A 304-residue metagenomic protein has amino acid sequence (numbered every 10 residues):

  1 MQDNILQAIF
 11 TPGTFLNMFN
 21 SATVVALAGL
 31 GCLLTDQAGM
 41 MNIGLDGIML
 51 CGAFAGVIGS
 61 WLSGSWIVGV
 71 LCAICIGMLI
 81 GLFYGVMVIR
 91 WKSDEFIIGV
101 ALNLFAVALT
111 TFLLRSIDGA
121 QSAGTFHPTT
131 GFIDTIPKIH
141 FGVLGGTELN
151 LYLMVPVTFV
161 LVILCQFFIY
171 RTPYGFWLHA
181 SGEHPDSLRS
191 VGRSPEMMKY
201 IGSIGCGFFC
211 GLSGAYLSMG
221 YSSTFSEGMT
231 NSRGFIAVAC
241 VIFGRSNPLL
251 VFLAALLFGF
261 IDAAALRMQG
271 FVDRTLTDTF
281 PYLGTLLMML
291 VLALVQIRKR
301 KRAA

Functional and structural regions predicted by a protein language model:
G13-L62, V70, C75, L79-F96 (+1 more regions): Single transmembrane alpha-helix segments in multi-pass membrane proteins
G13-N17, I169, C206-A239, F271-T279: Inter-helical junctions in multi-pass inner-membrane proteins, predominant in energy-converting antiporter-like
F15-M18, G47, C51, I67-C75 (+5 more regions): Hydrophobic alpha-helical transmembrane segments
L34-G52, I89-L102, W177, S222-F235 (+4 more regions): Short, non-helical or kinked segments that cap or interrupt transmembrane helices
V86, R90-R115, A123-T129, T158 (+3 more regions): Pore- or pathway-lining transmembrane helices of multi-pass membrane proteins that form conduits for solutes/ions
A106-R171, V272-T277, A304: Transmembrane helix-bundle core of multi-pass membrane transporters and related energy-transducing complexes
G146-F225, P248-L249, L253: Helix-loop-helix "hairpin" substructures at the membrane interface of multi-pass membrane proteins
C165, P173, E183-M197, L266-A304: Cytosolic-side transmembrane-helix boundaries in multi-pass membrane proteins
